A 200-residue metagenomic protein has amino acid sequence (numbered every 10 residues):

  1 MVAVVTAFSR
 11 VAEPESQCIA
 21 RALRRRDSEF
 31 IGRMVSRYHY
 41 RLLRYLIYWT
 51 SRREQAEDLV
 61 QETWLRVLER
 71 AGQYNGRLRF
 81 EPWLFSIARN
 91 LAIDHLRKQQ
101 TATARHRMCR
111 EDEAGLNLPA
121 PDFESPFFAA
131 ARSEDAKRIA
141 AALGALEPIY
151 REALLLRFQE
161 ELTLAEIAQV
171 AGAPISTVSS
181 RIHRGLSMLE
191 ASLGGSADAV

Functional and structural regions predicted by a protein language model:
M1-R41, Y48, F127-F128, G144 (+3 more regions): N-terminal module of bacterial RNA polymerase sigma factors
V2-S16, A102-R132, A136: Internal acidic/polar
R24-R25, S51, E62-R79, K98-Q100: Sigma70-family region 2
M34, Y38, L42, T63 (+2 more regions): Residue-level preference for hydrophobic side chains embedded in well-ordered alpha helices
R37-Y40, Y48-S51, L146, L155-L162: Short helix-capping/turn signature of helix-turn-helix
D58-L65, L78-N90, S180: Structural recognition of an alpha-helix C-terminal capping motif at a helix-to-coil junction
E69-G76, S86-M108, A120, R132 (+1 more regions): Arg/Lys-rich amphipathic alpha helix in sigma70-family domain 2
I93, R138-A142, Y150, Q159 (+2 more regions): DNA-recognition helix of helix-turn-helix
